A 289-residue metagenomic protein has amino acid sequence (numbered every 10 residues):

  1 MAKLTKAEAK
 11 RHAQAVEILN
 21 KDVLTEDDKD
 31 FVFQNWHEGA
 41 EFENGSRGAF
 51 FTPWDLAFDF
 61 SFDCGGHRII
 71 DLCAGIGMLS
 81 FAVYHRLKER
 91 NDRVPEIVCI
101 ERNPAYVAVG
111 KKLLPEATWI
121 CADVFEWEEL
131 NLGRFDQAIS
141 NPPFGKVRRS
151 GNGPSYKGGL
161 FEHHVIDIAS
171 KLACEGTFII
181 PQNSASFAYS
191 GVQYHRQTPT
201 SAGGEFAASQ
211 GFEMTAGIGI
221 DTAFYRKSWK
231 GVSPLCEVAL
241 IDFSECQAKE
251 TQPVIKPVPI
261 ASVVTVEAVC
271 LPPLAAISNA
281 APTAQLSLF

Functional and structural regions predicted by a protein language model:
M1-F289: Class I S-adenosyl-L-methionine-dependent methyltransferase catalytic core
